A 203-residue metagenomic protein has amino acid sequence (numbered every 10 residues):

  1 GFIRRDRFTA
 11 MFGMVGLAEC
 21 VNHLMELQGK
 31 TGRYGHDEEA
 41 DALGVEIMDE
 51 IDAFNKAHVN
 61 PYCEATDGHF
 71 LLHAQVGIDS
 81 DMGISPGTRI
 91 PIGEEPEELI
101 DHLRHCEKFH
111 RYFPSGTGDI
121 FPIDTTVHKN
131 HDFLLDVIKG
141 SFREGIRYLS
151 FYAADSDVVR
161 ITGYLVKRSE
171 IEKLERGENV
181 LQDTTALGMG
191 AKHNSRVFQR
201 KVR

Functional and structural regions predicted by a protein language model:
G1-R203: Long, C-terminal-biased catalytic regions of enzyme "large/alpha" subunits
